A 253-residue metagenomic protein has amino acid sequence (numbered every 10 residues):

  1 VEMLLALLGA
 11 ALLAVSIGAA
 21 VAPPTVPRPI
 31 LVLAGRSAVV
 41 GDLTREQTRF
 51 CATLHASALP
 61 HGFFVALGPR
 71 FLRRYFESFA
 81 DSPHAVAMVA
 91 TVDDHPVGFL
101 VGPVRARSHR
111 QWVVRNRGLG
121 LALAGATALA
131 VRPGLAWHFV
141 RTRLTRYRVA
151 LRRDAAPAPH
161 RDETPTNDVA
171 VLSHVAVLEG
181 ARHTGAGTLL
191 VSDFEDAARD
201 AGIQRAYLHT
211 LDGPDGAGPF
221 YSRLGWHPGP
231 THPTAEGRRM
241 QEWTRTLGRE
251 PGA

Functional and structural regions predicted by a protein language model:
A34-T53: A short beta-loop-alpha structural element at the N-terminal edge of CoA-dependent acyl/N-acetyltransferase catalytic
E77-V89, R105-W112, V171: A short helix-loop-beta-strand connector motif used in the catalytic cores of GNAT acetyltransferases and, in some
A85-L100, N116: Conserved beta-hairpin
S108-A170: Conserved acyl-donor/pantetheine-binding loop and adjacent beta-alpha core of acyl/acetyltransferases and related
V149-H160, T188, D200, D212-P230 (+1 more regions): Conserved active-site alpha-helix within GNAT-family acetyltransferase domains
V169-A170, A198-T210: Conserved GNAT acetyl-CoA-binding A-motif
S173-R182, Y207-G218, T234-R239, T246: Conserved beta-strand-loop-alpha-helix junction that forms the acyl-donor binding cleft
V177, H183-A197, R223: Conserved acetyl-CoA-binding loop-helix of GNAT-fold acetyltransferases
